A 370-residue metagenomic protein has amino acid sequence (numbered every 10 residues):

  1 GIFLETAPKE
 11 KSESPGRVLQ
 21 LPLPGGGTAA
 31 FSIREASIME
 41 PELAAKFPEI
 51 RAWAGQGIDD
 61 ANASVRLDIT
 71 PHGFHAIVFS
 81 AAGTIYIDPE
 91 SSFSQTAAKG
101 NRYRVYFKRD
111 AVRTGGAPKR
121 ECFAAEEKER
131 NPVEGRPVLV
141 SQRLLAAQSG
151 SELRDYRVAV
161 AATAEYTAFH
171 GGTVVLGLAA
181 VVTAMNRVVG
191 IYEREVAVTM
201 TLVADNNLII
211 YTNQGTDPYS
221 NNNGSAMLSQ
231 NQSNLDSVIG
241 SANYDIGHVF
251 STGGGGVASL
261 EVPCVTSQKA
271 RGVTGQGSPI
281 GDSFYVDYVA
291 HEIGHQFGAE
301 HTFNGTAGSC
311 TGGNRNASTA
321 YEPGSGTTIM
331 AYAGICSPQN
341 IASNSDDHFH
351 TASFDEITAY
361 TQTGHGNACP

Functional and structural regions predicted by a protein language model:
G1, N62-R66, T84, G135-P137 (+3 more regions): Intrinsically disordered, low-complexity regions
G1-T96: N-terminal prosegments of processed precursors
I2, K11-G16, R34-I38, G57-D60 (+4 more regions): Short amphipathic alpha-helical surface micro-motifs
L4, I58-D60, A76-F79, Y86 (+6 more regions): Polar low-complexity intrinsically disordered regions enriched in Ser/Thr and small residues
K9-K11, F79-S80, Q148-P370: Extracellular (secreted or membrane-anchored) zinc-dependent metallopeptidases, primarily metzincins but also closely
K11-S14, L23, A44-K46, C122 (+3 more regions): Extended acidic, low-complexity intrinsically disordered regions
G25-N62, G100, R104-A111, A204-N234: Generic detector of solvent-exposed, compositionally biased contiguous segments
F79-L153, V160-A161: Non-catalytic propeptide/linker segments at domain boundaries
